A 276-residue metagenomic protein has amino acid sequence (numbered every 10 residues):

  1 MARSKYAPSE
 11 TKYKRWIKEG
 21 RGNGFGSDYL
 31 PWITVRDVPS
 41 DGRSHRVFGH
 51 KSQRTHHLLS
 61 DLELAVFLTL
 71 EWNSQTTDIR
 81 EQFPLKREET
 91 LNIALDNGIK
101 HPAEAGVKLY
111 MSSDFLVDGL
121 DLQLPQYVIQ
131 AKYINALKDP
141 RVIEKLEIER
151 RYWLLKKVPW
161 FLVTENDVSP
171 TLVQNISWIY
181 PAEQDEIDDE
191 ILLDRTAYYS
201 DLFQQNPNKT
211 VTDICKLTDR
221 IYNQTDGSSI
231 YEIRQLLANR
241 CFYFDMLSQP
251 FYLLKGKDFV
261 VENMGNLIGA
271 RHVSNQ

Functional and structural regions predicted by a protein language model:
M1-Q276: Electrostatic, structured charged patches in enzyme active sites and in nucleic-acid/phosphate-binding
